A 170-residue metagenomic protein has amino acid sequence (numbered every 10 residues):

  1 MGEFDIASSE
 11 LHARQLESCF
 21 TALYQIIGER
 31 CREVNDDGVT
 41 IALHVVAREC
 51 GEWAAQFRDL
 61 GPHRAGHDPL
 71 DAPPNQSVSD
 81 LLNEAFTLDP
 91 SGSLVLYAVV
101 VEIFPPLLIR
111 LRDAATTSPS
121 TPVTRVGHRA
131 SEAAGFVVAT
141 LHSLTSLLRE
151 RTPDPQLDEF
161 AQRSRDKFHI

Functional and structural regions predicted by a protein language model:
M1-R14, P73-V100, D166-F168: Acidic/His metal-coordination segments adjacent to aromatic residues that form catalytic metal sites in metalloenzymes
E3-A22, E29, V34-D37: Basic/polar, acidic-poor N-terminal "presequence/leader" segments that form or can form short amphipathic helices
S9, A13, L43, L94-Y97 (+4 more regions): Hydrophobic packing residues in well-ordered alpha-helices of helical domains and bundles
E17, H44-A47, G51, A98-V101 (+3 more regions): Generic structural concept
A22-R48, P106-V123: Helix-loop segments that flank and shape redox-cofactor active sites
I41-V78: Conserved alpha-helical segments that form or flank metal/cofactor-binding pockets of metalloenzymes
F104-I170: Preference for long, well-ordered alpha-helical segments
